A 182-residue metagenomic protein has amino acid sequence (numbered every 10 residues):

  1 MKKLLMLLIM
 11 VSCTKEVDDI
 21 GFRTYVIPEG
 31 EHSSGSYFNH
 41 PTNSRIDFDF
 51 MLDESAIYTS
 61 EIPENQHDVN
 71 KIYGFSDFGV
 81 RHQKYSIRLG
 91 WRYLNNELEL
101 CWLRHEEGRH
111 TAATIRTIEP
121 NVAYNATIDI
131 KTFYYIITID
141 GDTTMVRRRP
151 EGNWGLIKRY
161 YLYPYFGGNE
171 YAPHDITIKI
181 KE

Functional and structural regions predicted by a protein language model:
M1-L7: Sec-dependent signal peptide recognition, specifically the positively charged N-region followed immediately by
V11-S12: C-terminal motif of bacterial Sec signal peptides marking the signal peptidase cleavage site
D19-E99: Secretory/extracellular carbohydrate-interaction modules and structurally similar beta-sandwich "look-alikes"
N39-P41, T117-E119, Y171: Surface-exposed coil/turn segments at beta-strand junctions on protein surfaces, enriched
F48, V122-I130, Y135-I137: Short tryptophan-centered beta-strand motifs in secreted/extracellular beta-sheet-rich domains of glycan-recognition
C101-N125: Short, aromatic/His-centered strand-loop micro-motif at the edge of beta-sheets
R147-I180: Flexible glycan-contacting loops in extracellular carbohydrate-active proteins
